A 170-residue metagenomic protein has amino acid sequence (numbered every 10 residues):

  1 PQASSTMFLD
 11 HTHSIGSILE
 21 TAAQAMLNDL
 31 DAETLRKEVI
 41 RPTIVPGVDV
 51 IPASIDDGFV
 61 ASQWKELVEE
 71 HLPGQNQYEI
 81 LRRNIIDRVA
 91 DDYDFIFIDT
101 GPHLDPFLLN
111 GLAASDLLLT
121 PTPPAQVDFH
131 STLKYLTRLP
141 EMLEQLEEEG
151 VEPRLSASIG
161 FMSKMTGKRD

Functional and structural regions predicted by a protein language model:
P1-D170: P-loop NTP-binding core
